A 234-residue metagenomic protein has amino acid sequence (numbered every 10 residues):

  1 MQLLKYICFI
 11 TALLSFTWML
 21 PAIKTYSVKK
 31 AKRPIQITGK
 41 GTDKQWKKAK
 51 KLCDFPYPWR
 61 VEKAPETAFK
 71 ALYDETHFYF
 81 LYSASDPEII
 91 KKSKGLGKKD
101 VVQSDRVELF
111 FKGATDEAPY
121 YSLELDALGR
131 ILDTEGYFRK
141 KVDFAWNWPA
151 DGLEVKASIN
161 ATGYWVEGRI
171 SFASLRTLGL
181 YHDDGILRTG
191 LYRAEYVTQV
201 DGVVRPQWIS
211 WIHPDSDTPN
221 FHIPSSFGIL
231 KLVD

Functional and structural regions predicted by a protein language model:
M1-K24: Bacterial Sec-dependent N-terminal signal peptides
L20-D234: Structural preference for beta-rich elements and adjacent junctions enriched in aromatics
